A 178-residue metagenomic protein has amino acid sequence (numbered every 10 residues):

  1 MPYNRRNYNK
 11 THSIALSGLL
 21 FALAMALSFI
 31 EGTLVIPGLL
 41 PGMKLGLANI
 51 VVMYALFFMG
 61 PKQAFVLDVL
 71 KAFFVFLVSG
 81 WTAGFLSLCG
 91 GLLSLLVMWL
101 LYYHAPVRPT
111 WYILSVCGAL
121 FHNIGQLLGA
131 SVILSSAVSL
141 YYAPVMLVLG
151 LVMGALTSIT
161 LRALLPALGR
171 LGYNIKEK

Functional and structural regions predicted by a protein language model:
P2-A55: Hydrophobic transmembrane alpha-helices
N4, L19-F21, A26, L67 (+1 more regions): Short helix-perturbing small/polar motifs within transmembrane alpha-helices
N9-L20, L45, N49, A64 (+5 more regions): Residue-level signature of transmembrane alpha-helical entry/exit and packing/kink sites in multi-pass membrane
A24-S28, K71, V75, S94 (+6 more regions): Alpha-helical transmembrane segments of multipass membrane proteins
S28-L45, V69-M98, W111, I133-V138 (+1 more regions): Interfacial aromatic-anchored transmembrane helix boundaries in multi-pass membrane proteins
P41, G84-L88, H104-K178: Membrane-embedded alpha-helical hairpins and interfacial helices in multi-pass inner-membrane proteins
L45-P61, V97-Y102: Generic transmembrane alpha-helix motif of multi-pass integral membrane proteins
A48-L56, F76, C117-L128: Small-residue-rich segments of transmembrane alpha-helices in multi-pass membrane proteins, especially helix faces
